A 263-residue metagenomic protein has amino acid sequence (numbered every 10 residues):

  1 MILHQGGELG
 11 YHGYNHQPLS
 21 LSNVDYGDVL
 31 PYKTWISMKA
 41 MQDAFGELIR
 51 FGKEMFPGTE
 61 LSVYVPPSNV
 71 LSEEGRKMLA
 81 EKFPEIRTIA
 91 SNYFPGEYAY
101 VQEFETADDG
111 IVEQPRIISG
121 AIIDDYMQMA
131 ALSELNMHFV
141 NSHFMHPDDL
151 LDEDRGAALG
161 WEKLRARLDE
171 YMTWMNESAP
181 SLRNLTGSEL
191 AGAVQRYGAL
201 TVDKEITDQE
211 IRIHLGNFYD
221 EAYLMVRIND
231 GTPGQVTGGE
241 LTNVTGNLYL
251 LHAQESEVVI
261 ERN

Functional and structural regions predicted by a protein language model:
M1, K33-K39, F83-G96: Acidic, His- and aromatic-enriched active-site or binding-groove loops in soluble protein domains that engage sugars
M1-E74, P147-L151: Metal-dependent polysaccharide deacetylase catalytic core of the NodB/CE4 family, i.e., the active-site-bearing domain
M1-Y14, Q102-T106, A130-M137: Acidic (Asp/Glu)-rich catalytic clusters
G7, G13, L200-V202, G238-T242: Small-residue (G/S/T/A) turn/hinge positions that recur once per unit in extracellular repeat modules
G46, K53-V63, N69, E73-R76 (+2 more regions): Catalytic grooves of carbohydrate-active enzymes
S188-N229: Surface beta-strand/loop "capping" patches
L224-L241: Change to "...patches in solvent-exposed regions of secreted, membrane-anchored, or virion-exposed structural
V244-N263: C-terminal beta-strand-rich structural cap/linker in extracellular carbohydrate-active enzymes
